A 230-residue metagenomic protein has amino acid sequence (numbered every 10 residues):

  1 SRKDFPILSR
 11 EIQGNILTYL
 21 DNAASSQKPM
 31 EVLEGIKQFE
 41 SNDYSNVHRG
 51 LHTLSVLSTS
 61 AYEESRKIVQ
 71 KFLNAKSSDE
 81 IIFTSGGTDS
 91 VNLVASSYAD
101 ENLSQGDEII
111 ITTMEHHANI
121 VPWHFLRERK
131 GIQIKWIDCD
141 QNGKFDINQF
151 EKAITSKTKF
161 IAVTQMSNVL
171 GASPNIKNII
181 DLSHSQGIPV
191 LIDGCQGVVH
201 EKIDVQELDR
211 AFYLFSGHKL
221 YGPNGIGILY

Functional and structural regions predicted by a protein language model:
S1-Y230: Pyridoxal 5′-phosphate
